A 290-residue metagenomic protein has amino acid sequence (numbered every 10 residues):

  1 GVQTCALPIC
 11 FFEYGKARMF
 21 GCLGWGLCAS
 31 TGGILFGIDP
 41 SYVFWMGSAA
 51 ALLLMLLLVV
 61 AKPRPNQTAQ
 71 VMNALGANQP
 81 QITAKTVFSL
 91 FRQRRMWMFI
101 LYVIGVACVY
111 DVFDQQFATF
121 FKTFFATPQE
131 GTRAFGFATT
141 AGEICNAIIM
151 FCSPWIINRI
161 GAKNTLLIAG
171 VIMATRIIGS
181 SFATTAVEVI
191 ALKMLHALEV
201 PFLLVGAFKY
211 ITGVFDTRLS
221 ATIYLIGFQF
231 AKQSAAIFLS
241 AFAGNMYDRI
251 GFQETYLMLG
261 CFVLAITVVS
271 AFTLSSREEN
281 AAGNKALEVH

Functional and structural regions predicted by a protein language model:
G1-L7: Short, small-residue-biased leader/transition segments that mark boundaries at the very start of proteins
I34-A51, N245-A265: A membrane-interface helix-boundary motif in multi-pass transporters
F36, I148-A162, Y247-D248: Helix-to-loop junctions at the C-terminal end of transmembrane segments in multipass secondary transporters
A61-I100, A126-T127, L287-H290: Juxtamembrane intracellular "pre-TM" segments in multi-pass secondary transporters
R92-F113, M194-L198, Q229: Pair of pore-lining "gating" transmembrane helices in MFS-fold secondary transporters
Q115-A134: Short amphipathic helix-loop junctions that connect adjacent transmembrane helices in Major Facilitator Superfamily/SLC
N164-G179: Structural signature of the two symmetry-related core transmembrane helices
R218-R249: A late C-terminal transmembrane helix in Major Facilitator Superfamily
